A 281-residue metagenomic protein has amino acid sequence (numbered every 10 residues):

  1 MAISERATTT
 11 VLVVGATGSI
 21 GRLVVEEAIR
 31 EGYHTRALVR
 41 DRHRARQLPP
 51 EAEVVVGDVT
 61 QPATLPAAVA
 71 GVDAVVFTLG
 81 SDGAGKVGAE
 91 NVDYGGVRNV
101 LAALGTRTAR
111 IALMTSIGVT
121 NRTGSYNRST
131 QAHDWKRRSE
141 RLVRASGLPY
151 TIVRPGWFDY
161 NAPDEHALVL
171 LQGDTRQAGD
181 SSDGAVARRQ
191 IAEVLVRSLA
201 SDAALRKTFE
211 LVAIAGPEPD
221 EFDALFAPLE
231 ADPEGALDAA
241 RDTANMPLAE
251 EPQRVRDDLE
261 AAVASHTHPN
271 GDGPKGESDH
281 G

Functional and structural regions predicted by a protein language model:
I3-Y33: N-terminal Rossmann NAD(P)H-binding glycine-rich loop of SDR-like oxidoreductase domains
T8, G71, R206-K207: A glycine-biased structural micro-motif
V11-L12, A16, A37-A103: NAD(P)H-binding glycine-rich loop region in Rossmannoid oxidoreductase-like domains and their noncatalytic homologs
I20, V75, V143, V153 (+2 more regions): Non-catalytic, hydrophobic alpha-helical segments
I20-V24, V100, S139, L195: Hydrophobic residues within alpha-helices that form the first helical element adjacent to the glycine-rich loop
H34, E53, P149-T151, K207: Conserved beta-strand segments of alpha/beta enzyme cores
S81-R176: Glycine-/Pro-rich loop/turn segments that contact NAD(P) or position catalytic residues in Rossmann-like domains
Y160-G281: Active-site-lining helix/loop region of Rossmann-like oxidoreductase modules
